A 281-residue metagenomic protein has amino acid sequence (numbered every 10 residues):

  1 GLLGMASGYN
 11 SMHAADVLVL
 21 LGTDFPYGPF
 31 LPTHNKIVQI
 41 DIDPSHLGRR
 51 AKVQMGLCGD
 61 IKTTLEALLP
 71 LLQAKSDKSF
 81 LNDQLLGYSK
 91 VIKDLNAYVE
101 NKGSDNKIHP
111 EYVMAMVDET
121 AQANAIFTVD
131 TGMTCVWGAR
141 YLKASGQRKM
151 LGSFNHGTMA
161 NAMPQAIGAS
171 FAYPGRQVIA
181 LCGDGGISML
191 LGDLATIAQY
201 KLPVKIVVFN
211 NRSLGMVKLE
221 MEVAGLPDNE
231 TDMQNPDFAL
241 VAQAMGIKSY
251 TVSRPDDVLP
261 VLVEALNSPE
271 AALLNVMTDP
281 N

Functional and structural regions predicted by a protein language model:
G1-L86: Glycine-rich, acidic loop regions that bind phosphate or pyrophosphate groups
Y9-M12, G48-C58, K62-L68, I126 (+1 more regions): Thiamine diphosphate
D16, G22, L65-S76, I92 (+6 more regions): Structural signal for hydrophobic packing residues in well-ordered secondary-structure cores of soluble enzyme domains
V19-L20, Q39, V129, A180 (+1 more regions): Redox-cofactor binding/interface segments in oxidoreductases and associated redox assembly factors
G22-D24, D41-D43, G132, G186 (+2 more regions): Anionic group-transfer/hydrolysis microenvironments
F80-Q84, D130-T131, M277: Short coil/turn segments at secondary-structure boundaries
Q84-K93, D279-N281: A short, charged, Gly/Pro-tolerant segment at domain boundaries
S89-P164, A169: Active-site diphosphate/adenylate-binding microenvironment
